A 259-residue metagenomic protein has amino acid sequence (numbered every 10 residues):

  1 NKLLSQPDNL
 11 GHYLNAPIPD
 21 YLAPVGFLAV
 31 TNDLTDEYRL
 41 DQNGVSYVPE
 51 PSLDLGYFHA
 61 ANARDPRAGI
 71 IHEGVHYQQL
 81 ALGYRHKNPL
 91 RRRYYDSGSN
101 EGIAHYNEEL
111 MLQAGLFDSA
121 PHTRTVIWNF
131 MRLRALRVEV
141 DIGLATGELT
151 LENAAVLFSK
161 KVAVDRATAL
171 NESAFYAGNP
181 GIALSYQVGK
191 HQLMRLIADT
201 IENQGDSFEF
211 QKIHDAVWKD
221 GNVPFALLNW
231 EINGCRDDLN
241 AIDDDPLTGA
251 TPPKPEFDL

Functional and structural regions predicted by a protein language model:
N1-L259: Long, His/Glu/Asp-enriched segments that create or flank divalent metal/ion-associated functional microenvironments
